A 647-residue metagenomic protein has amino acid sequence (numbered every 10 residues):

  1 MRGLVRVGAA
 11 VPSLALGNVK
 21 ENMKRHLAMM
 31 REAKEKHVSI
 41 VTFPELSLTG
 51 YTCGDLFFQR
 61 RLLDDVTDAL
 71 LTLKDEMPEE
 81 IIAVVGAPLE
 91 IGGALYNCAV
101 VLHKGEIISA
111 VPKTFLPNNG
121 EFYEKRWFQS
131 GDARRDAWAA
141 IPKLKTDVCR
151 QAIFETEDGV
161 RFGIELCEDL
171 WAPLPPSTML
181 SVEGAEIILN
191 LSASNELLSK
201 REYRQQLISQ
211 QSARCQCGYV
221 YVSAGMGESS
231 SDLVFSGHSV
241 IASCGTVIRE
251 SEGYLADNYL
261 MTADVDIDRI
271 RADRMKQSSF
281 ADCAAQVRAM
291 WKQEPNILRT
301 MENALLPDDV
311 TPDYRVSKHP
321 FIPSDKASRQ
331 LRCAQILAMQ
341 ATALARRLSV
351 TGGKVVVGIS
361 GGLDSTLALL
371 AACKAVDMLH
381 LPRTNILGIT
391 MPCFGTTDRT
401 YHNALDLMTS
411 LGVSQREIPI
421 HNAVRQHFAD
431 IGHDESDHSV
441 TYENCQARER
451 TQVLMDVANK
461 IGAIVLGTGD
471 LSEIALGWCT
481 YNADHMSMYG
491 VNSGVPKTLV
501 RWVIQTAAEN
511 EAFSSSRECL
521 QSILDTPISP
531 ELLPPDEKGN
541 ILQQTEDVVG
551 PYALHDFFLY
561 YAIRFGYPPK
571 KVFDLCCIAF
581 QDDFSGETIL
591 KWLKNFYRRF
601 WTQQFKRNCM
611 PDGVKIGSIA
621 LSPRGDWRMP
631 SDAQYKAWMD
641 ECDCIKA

Functional and structural regions predicted by a protein language model:
M1-G358, K374-R383, Q415: Enzyme catalytic cores with a strong preference for nitrogen-chemistry domains
L14-G17, N22, D158, C215-C217 (+5 more regions): ATP/NTP-dependent adenylation/nucleotidyl-transfer catalytic domains that generate, transfer, or process NMP-activated
